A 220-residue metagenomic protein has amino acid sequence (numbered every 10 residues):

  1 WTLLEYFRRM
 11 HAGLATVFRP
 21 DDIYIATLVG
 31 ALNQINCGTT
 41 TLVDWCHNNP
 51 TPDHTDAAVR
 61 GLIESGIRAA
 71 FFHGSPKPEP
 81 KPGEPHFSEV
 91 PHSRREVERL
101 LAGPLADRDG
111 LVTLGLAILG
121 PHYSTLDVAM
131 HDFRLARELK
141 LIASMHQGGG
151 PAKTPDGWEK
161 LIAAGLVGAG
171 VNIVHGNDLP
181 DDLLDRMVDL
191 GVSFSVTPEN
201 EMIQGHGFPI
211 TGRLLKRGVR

Functional and structural regions predicted by a protein language model:
W1-R68, R94-R108: Alpha-helical scaffold segments that flank or form the walls of functional sites
G13, K77-E79, N200: A short, flexible beta-alpha/helix-coil linker loop
T39, I67, K140-L141, V192 (+1 more regions): A structural motif
V43, A70, S144, S195-V196: Conserved beta-strand positions in the central sheet of alpha/beta enzyme cores
W45-T51, A117-H122, E199-M202: Conserved short loop/turn motifs at secondary-structure junctions
D53-D178, D182: Metal-coordinating catalytic core of metallo-dependent amide/deamination hydrolases
L166-R220: Active-site-adjacent C-terminal substructures of enzyme catalytic domains
